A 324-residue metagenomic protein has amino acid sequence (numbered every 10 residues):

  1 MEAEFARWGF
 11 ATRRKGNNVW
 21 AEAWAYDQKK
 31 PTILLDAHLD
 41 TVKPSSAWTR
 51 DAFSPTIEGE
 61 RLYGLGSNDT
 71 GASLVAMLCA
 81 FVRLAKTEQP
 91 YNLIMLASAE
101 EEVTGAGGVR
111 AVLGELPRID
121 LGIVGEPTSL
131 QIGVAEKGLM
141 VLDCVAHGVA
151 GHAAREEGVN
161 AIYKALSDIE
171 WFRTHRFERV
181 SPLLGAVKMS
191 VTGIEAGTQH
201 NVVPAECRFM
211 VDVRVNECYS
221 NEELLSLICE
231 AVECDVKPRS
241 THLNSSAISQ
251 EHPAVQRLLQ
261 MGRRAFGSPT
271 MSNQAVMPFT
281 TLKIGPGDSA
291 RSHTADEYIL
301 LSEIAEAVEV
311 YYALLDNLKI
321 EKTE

Functional and structural regions predicted by a protein language model:
M1-P44, E60, E206-M210, L224-E230 (+1 more regions): N-terminal helical capping/dimerization or prosegment-like subdomains of hydrolases acting on amide or phosphate bonds
E2, V75-L78, V82, R110-L113 (+3 more regions): Predominant activation on well-ordered alpha-helical scaffold segments within soluble catalytic domains
E4-F5, E126, A165, V211: Residue-level signal for inorganic ion chemistry
K30-I94: Active-site metal-coordination/substrate-binding segment of hydrolases, especially metallo-dependent peptidases
P31, R118-D120, Q274: Local beta-strand N-terminus motif with an aromatic residue
I33-L35, L96, L121-I123, L282-I284: Hydrophobic/aromatic beta-strand patches that form the interior of the parallel beta-sheet core in alpha/beta enzyme
T70-V141, V145: Acidic/histidine-rich catalytic neighborhood of metal-dependent amide-processing enzymes
V134, D143-E324: Metal-dependent amide/peptide-bond hydrolase catalytic core, centered on the "pita-bread" metallohydrolase fold
